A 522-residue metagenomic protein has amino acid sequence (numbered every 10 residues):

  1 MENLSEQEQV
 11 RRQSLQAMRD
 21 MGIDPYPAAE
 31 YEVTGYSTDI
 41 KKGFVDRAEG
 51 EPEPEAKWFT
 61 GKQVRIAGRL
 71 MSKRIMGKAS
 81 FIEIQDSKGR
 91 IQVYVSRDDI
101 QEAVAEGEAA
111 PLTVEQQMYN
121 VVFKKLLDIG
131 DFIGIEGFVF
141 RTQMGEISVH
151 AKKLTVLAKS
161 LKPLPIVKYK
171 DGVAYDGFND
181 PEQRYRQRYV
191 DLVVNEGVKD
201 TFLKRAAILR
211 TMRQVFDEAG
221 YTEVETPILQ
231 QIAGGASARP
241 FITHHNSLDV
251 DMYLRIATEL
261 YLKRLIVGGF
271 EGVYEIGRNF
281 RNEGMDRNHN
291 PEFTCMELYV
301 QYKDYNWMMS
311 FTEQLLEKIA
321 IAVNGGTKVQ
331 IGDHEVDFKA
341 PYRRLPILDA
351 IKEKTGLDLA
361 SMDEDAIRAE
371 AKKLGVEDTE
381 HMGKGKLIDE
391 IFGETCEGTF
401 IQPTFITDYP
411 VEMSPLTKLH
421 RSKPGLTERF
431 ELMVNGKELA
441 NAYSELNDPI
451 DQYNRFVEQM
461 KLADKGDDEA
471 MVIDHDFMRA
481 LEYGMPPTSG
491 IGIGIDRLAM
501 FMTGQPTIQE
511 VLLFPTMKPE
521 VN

Functional and structural regions predicted by a protein language model:
M1-N522: Class II aminoacyl-tRNA synthetase catalytic cores and aaRS-like
